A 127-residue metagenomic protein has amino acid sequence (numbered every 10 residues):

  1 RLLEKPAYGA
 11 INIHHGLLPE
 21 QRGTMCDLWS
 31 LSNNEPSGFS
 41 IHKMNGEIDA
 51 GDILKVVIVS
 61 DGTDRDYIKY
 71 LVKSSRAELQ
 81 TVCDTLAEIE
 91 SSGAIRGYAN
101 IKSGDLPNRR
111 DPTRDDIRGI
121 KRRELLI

Functional and structural regions predicted by a protein language model:
R1-R123: Donor/substrate-binding cores of folate-linked one-carbon enzymes
L126: C-terminal catalytic lobe of FAD-dependent flavoproteins
